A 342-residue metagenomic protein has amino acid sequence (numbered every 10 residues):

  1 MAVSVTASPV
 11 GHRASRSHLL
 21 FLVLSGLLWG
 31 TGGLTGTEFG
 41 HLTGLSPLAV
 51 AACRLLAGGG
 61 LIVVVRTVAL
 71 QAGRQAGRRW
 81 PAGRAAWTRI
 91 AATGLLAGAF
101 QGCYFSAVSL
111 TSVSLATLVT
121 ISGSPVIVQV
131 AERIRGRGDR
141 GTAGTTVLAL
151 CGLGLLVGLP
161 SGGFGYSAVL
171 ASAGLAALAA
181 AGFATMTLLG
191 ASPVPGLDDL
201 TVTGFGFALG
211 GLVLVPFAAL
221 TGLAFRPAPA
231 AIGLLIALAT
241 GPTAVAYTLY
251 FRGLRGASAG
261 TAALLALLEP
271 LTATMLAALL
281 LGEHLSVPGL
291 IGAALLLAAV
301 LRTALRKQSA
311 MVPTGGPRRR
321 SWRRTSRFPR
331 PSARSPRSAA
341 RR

Functional and structural regions predicted by a protein language model:
M1-C53, G58, L95, A99-C103 (+4 more regions): Glycine-/small-residue-enriched transmembrane alpha-helix faces in small-molecule transporters and effluxers
A14-L19, T43-A52, A82-A86, G158-G182 (+2 more regions): Juxtamembrane helix-entry segments on the extracytoplasmic side of multipass membrane proteins
L22, A85-A92, G138-C151, L197-F207: Cytoplasmic-side transmembrane-helix entry/capping segments in multi-pass membrane proteins
G30, L34, L56, V63 (+8 more regions): Hydrophobic/small/kink-forming positions within alpha-helical transmembrane segments of polytopic membrane proteins
F39, V50, A107, R133-G136 (+5 more regions): Hydrophobic/aromatic residues within transmembrane alpha-helices of multi-pass small-molecule transporters
A49-A57, F105-R140, A179, G260-A278: Specific alpha-helical transmembrane segments that line the substrate/conduction pathway and gating interfaces
I62, D139-P160, L276, P288-K307: Hydrophobic transmembrane alpha-helices of multi-pass small-molecule transport proteins
T67-L115, Q129, C151-L155, A239-A257: Specific transmembrane alpha-helical segments of multi-pass solute transporters/efflux pumps, especially DMT/EamA
